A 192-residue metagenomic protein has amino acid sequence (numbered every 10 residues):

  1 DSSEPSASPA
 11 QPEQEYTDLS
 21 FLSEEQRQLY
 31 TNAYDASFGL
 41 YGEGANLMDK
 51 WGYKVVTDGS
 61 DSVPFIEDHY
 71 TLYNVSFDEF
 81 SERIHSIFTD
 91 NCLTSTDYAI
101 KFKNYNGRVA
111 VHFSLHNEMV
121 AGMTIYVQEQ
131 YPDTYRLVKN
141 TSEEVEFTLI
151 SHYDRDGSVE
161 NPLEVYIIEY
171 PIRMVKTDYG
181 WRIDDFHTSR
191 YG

Functional and structural regions predicted by a protein language model:
D1-F21, S189-G192: Intrinsically disordered, low-complexity repeat and linker tracts
S2, S6-P9, D61, E129 (+1 more regions): Compositionally biased, intrinsically disordered/low-complexity regions enriched for serine, proline and threonine
A7, Q11-Q14, I66, T134 (+1 more regions): Intrinsically disordered, low-complexity segments enriched in proline/serine/threonine
E15-M119: Core segments of small alpha/beta cavity-forming domains
T17, H116, K139, I183-D184: Intrinsic-disorder/low-complexity regions
Y105-D156: Surface-exposed, charged secondary-structure patches
T148, V165-G192: Short beta-strand edge/turn micro-motifs at domain boundaries
H152-Y166: Short, cysteine-centered beta-strand-loop-beta hairpins and adjacent loop/turn segments enriched in charged/polar
